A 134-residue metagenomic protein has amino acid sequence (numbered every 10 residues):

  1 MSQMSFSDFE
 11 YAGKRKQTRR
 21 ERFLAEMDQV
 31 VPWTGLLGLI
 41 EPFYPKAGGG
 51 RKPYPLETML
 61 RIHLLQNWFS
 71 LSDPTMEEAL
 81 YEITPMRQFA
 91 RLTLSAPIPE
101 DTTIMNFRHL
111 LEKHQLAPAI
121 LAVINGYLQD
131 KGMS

Functional and structural regions predicted by a protein language model:
M1-T34: Charged, often Cys/His-bearing segments associated with DNA-binding zinc-finger transcription factors
Q29-P32, R51-E57, A96-P99: Secondary-structure capping and boundary motifs in well-ordered enzyme cores
L37-E57: An N-terminal domain-cap segment
T58-S70: Alpha-helical support elements that line or immediately flank enzyme active sites and cofactor-binding pockets
L71-E78, A119: Short, solvent-exposed positions on alpha-helices
M76-R87: DNA-recognition alpha helix
F89-S134: Active-site- or DNA-interface-adjacent structural scaffold in DNA-acting proteins
